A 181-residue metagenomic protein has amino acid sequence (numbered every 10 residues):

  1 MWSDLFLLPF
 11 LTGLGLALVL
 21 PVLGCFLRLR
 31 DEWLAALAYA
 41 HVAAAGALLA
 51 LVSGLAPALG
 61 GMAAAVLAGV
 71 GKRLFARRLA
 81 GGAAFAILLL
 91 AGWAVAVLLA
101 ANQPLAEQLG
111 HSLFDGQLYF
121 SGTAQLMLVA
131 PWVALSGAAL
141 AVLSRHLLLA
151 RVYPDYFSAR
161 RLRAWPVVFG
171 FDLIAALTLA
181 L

Functional and structural regions predicted by a protein language model:
M1-L18: Membrane-interfacial amphipathic/re-entrant helices at transmembrane-helix boundaries
D4-L8, S53-A56, R77-G81, S112 (+3 more regions): Juxtamembrane/transmembrane-helix boundary motifs in multi-pass membrane proteins
F10-G15, A58-A63, A83-I87, L126-P131 (+1 more regions): Hydrophobic alpha-helical transmembrane segments
G13-L29: N-terminal signal-anchor/start-transfer transmembrane helix
L18-V22, A40-A45, W165-L177: Hydrophobic alpha-helical segments embedded in the membrane of multi-pass proteins
G24-A106: Short loop segments and helix-boundary regions at transmembrane helix junctions of multi-pass inner-membrane proteins
G82-H146: Transmembrane helix-bundle core of multi-pass membrane transporters and related energy-transducing complexes
Q125-L181: Helix-loop-helix "hairpin" substructures at the membrane interface of multi-pass membrane proteins
